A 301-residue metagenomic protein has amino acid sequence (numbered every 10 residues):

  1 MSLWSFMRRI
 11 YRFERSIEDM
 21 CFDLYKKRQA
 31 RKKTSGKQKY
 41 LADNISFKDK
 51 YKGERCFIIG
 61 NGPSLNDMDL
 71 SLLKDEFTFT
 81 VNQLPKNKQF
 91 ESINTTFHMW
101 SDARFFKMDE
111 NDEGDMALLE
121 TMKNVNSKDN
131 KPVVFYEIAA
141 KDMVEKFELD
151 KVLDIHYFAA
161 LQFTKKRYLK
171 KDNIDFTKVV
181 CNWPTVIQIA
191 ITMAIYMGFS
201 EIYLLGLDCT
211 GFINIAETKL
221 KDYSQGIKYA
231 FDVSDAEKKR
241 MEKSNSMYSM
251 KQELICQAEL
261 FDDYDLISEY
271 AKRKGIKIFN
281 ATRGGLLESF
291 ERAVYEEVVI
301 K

Functional and structural regions predicted by a protein language model:
S2-K301: Metal-ion/cofactor- or nucleotide/acyl-coenzyme-handling active-site neighborhoods
